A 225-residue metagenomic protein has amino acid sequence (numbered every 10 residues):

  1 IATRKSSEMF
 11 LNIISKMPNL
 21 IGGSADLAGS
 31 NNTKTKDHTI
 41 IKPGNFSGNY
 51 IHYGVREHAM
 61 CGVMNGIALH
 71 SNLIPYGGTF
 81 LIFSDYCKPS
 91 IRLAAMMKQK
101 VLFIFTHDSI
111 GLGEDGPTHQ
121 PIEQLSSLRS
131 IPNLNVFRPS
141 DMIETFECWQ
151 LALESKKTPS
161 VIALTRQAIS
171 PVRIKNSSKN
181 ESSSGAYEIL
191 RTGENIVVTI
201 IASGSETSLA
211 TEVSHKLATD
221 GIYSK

Functional and structural regions predicted by a protein language model:
I1-A163, A168: Thiamine diphosphate
L112-P117, E154-K225: Thiamine diphosphate
